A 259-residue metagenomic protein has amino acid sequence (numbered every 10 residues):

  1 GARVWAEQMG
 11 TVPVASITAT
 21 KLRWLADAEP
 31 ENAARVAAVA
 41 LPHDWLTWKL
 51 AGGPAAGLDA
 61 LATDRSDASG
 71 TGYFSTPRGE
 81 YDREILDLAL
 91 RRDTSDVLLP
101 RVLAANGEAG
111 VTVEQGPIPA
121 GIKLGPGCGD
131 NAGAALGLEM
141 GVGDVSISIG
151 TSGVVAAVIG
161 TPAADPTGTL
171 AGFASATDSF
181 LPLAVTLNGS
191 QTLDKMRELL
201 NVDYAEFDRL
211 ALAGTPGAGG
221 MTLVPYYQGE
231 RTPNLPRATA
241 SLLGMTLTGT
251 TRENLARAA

Functional and structural regions predicted by a protein language model:
A2-G10, S16-A60, A68, G72-L88 (+2 more regions): Active-site core segments that coordinate phosphate-bearing ligands/cofactors across diverse enzyme families
I85, P100-V102: Short helix-boundary/re-entrant hairpin motifs in multi-pass inner-membrane proteins
S95-L99: A short coil-to-beta-strand element that immediately follows conserved catalytic motifs
L103-T112, G189: Glycine-rich phosphate-binding loops at beta-strand->alpha-helix junctions
